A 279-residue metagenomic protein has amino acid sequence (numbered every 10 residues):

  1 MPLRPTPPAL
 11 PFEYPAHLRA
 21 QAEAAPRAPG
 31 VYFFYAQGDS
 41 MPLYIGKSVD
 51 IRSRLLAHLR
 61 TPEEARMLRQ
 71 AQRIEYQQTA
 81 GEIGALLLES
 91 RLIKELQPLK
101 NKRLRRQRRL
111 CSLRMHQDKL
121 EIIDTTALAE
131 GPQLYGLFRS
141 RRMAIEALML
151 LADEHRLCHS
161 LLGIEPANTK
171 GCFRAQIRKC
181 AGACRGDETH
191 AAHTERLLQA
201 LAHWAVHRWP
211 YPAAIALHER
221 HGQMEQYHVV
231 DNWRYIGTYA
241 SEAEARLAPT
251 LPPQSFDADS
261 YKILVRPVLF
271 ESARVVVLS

Functional and structural regions predicted by a protein language model:
M1-L43, K47-S279: Conserved catalytic/ligand-binding micro-motifs in nucleotide and anionic cofactor chemistry
